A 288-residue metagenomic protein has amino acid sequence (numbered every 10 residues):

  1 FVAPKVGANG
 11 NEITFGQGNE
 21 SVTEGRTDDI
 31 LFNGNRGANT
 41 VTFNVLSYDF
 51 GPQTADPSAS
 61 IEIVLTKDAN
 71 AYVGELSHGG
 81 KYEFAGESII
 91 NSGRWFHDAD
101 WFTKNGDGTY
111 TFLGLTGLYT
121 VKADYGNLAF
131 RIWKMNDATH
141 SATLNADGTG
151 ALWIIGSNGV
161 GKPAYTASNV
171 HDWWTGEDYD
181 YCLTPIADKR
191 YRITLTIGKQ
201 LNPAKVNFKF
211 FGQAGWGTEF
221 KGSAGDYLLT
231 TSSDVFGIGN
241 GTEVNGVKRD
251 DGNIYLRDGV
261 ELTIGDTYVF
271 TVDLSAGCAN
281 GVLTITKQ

Functional and structural regions predicted by a protein language model:
F1-Q288: Insoluble glucan recognition modules
